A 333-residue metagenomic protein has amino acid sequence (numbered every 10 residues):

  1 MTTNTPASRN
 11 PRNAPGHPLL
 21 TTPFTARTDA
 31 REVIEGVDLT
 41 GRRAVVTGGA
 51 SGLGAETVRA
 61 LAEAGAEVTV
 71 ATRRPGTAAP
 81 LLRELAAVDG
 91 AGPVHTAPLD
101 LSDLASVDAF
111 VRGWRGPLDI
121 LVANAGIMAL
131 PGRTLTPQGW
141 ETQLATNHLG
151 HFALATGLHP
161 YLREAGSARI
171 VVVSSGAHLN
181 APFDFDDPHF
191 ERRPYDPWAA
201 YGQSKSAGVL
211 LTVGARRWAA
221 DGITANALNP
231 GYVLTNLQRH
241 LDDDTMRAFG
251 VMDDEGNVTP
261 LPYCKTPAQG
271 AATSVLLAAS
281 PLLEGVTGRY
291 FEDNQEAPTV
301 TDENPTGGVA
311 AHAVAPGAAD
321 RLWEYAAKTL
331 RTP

Functional and structural regions predicted by a protein language model:
N4-A14, P18-M246, K328-P333: Rossmann-fold NAD(P)H-dependent dehydrogenase/reductase core
P6-S8, G16-F24, S204, V251-T306 (+2 more regions): C-terminal helical subdomain
R43-V45, P260-L261, V309-A310: Short, contiguous strand/loop micro-motifs
V70, L99, P262, A311-V314: Pocket-edge positions in alpha/beta enzyme catalytic cores
D108-R115, T301-A311: Short, charged low-complexity intrinsically disordered segments located at boundaries of structured domains
D187-Y195, T245-E255, T301-V309: Short glycine/proline- and charge-enriched loop/turn segments that cap or connect secondary-structure elements
